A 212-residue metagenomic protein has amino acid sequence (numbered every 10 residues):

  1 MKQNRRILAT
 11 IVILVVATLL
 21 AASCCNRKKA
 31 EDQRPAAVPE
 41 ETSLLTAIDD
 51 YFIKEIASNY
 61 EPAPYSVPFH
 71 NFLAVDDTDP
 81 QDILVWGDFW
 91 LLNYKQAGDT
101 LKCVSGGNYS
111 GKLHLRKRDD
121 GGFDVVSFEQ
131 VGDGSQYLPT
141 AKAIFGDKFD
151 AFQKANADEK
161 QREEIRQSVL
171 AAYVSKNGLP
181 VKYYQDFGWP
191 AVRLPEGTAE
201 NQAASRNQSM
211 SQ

Functional and structural regions predicted by a protein language model:
K2-I11: Bacterial N-terminal signal peptides that target proteins for export
I11-L19: Bacterial N-terminal signal peptides
A21-C24: C-terminal motif of bacterial Sec signal peptides marking the signal peptidase cleavage site
R27-W90: N-terminal export/targeting and maturation segments
N71-S135: Mature extracytoplasmic domains of secretory-pathway proteins
V126-Q212: Low-complexity, intrinsically disordered terminal/linker segments enriched in charged and Gly/Pro repeats
